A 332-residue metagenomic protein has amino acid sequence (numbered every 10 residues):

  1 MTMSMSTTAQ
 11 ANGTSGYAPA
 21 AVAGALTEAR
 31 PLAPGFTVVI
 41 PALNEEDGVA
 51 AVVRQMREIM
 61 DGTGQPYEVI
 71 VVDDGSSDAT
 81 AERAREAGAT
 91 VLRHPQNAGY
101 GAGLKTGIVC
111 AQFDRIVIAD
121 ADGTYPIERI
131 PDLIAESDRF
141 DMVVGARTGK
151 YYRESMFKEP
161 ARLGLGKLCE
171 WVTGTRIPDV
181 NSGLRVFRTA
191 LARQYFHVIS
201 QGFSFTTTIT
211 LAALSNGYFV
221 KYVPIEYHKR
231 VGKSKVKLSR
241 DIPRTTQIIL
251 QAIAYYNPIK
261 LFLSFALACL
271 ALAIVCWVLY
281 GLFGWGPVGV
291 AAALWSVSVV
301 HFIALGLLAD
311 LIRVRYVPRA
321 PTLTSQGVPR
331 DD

Functional and structural regions predicted by a protein language model:
T2-L32, S200-D332: Hydrophobic helical membrane-anchoring modules
G35-T37, E68, T208: Cell-envelope/extracellular polymer assembly enzymes that use nucleotide-activated donors
I40, V49, V53, R57 (+2 more regions): Short beta-strand/loop segment that forms part of the nucleotide-sugar
E45-G48, S76, P126: Donor nucleotide-sugar binding loop of glycosyltransferases
V49, M56, G107, D122 (+7 more regions): Residue-level signature of catalytic and energy-coupling elements of molecular machines, predominantly ATP/GTP-dependent
D73-A81, G123: A conserved acidic beta->alpha catalytic loop
L92, Q96-C110, R115, I127-F203 (+3 more regions): Acceptor/aglycone-binding surface of glycosyltransferases and processive sugar-polymer synthases
